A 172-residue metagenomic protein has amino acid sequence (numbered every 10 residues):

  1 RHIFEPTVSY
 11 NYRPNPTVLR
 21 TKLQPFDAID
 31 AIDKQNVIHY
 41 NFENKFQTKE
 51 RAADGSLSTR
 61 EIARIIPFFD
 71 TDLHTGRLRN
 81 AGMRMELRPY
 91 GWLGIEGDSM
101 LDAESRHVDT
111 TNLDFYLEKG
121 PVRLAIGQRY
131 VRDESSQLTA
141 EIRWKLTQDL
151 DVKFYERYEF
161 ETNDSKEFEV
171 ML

Functional and structural regions predicted by a protein language model:
R1-M171: Outer-membrane beta-barrel translocator/pore domains, especially the C-terminal barrels of Gram-negative outer-membrane
